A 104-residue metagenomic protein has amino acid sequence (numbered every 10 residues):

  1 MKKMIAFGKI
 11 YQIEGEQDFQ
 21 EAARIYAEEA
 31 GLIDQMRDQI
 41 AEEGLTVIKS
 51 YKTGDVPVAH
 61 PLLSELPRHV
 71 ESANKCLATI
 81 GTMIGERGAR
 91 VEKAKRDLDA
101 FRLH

Functional and structural regions predicted by a protein language model:
M1-I13, P61, P67-E71, K75-H104: Arg/Lys-rich, low-complexity, intrinsically disordered N-terminal tails that contact nucleic acids
M1-L62, L103-H104: Extended, surface-exposed interaction regions
